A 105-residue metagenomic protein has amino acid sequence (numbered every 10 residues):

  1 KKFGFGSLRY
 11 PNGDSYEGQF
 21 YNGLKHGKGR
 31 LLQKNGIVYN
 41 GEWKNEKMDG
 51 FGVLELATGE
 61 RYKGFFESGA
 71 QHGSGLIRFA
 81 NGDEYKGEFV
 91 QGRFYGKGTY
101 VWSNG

Functional and structural regions predicted by a protein language model:
K1-F3, S15-H26, V38-D49, R61-H72 (+1 more regions): Conserved anchor residues at repeat-unit boundaries in beta-strand-based tandem repeats, strongest for the MORN repeat
K1-R9, G105: Short intrinsically disordered, low-complexity coil segments enriched in acidic
